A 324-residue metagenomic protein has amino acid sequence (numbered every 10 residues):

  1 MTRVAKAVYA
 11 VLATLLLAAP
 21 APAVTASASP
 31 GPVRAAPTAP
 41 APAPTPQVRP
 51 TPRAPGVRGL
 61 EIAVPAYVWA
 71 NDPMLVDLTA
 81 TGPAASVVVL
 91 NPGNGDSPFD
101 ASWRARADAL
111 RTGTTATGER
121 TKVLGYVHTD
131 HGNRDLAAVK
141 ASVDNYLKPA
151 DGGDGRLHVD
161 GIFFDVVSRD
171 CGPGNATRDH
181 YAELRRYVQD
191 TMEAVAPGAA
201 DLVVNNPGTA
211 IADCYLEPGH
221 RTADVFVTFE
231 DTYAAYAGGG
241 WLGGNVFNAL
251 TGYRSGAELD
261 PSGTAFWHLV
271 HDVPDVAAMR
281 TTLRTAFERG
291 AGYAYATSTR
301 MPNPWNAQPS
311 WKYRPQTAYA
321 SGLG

Functional and structural regions predicted by a protein language model:
M1-P30: Secretory targeting and sorting signals
A21-P42, T51: Sec-dependent signal peptide cleavage junction
P44-G324: Glycan-processing catalytic domains of CAZymes
